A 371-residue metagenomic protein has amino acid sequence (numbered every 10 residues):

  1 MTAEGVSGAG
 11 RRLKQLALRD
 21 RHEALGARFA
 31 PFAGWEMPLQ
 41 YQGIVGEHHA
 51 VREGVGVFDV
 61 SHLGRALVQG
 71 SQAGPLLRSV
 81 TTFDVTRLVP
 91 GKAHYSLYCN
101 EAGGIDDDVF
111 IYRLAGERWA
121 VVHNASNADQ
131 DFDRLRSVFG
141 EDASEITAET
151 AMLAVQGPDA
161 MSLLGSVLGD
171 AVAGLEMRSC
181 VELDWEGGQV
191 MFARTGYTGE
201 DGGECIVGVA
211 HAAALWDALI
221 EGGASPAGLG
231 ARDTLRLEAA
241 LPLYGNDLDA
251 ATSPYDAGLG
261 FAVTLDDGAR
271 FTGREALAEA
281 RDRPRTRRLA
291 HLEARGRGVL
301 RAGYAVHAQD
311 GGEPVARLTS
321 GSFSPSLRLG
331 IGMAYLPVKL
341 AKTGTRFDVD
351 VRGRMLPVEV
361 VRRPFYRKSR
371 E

Functional and structural regions predicted by a protein language model:
M1-A33, L39, Y112-E371: Conserved, structured C-terminal
M1-S96, G104: Acidic, proline/glycine-enriched N-terminal capping motif
E47-V51, A102-I105, V109, Q189-A193: Membrane-targeting and insertion segments and their boundary/processing signals
D59, D108, E204: Acidic active-site catalytic centers that drive phospho-/nucleotidyl reactions and related ester hydrolyses
G64, V68, D106, W119-S126: Short coil/turn segments at secondary-structure boundaries
S71-I105, P158-G188: Internal amphipathic helical hairpin motif
S79, T86-V89, Y98-G104, F110-A115 (+3 more regions): Short, charge-rich binding segments
